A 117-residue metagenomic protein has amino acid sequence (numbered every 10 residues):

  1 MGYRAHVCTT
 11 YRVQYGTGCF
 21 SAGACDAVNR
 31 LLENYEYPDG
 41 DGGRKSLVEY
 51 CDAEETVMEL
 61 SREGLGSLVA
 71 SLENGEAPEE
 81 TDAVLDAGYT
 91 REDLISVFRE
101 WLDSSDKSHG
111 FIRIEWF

Functional and structural regions predicted by a protein language model:
M1-G110, W116-F117: Acidic (Asp/Glu-rich) sequence patches and key acidic residues that form negatively charged surfaces used
